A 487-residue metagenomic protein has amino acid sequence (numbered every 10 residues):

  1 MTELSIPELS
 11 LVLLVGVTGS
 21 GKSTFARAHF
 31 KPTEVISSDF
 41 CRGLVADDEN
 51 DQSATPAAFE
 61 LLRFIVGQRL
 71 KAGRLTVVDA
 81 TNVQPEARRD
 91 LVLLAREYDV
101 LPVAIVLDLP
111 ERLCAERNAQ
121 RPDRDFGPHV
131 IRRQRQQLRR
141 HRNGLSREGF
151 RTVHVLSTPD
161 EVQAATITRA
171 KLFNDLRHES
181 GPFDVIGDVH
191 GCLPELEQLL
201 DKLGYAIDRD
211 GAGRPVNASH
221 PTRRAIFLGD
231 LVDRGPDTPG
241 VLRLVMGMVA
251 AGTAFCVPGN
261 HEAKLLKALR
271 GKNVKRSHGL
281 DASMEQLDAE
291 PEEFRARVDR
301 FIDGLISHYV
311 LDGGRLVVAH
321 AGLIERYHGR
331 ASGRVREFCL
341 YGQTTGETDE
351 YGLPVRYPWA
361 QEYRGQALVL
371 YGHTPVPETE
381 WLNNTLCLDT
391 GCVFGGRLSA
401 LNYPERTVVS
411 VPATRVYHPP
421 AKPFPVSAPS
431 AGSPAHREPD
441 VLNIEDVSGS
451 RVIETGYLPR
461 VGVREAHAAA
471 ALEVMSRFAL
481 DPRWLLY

Functional and structural regions predicted by a protein language model:
T2-V15, S20, P32, E97 (+1 more regions): Conserved GTP-binding G-domain of TRAFAC-class P-loop NTPases and closely related GTPase folds
S20-T76, E86, R112-L113: Conserved substrate/cofactor phosphate-moiety recognition/catalytic segment in nucleotide-dependent phosphotransferases
L44, D48, L70, N82-D123: ATP-dependent NMP and nucleoside kinases share a basic, alpha-helical "lid"
V130-R132, H220-T222, R234-R315, E325 (+3 more regions): Active-site neighborhood of divalent metal-dependent phosphoester bond hydrolases
Q163-L242: N-terminal active-site segment of His-dependent metallophosphoesterases
D188, D230, G259-N260, S283 (+5 more regions): Divalent metal-coordination and catalytic microenvironments
G191-P194, D233-P236, E262-L266, E325-R326 (+2 more regions): Active-site environment of divalent metal-dependent phosphoester hydrolases
G342-Y487: Acidic, His/Gly-rich catalytic cores of divalent-metal-dependent hydrolytic chemistry
